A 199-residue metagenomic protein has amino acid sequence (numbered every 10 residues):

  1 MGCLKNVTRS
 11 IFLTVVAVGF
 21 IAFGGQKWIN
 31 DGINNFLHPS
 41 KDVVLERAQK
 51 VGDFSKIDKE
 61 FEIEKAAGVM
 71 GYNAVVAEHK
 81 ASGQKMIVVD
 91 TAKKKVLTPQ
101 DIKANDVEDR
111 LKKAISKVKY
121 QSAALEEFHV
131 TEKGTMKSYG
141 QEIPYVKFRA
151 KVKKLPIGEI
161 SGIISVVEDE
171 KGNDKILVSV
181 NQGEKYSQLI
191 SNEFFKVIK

Functional and structural regions predicted by a protein language model:
M1-Q84, V178-K199: N-terminal targeting sequences that direct proteins away from the cytosol to non-cytosolic compartments
N30-G32, M70-K175: Conserved polar/disulfide-associated segments of primarily extracytoplasmic proteins
